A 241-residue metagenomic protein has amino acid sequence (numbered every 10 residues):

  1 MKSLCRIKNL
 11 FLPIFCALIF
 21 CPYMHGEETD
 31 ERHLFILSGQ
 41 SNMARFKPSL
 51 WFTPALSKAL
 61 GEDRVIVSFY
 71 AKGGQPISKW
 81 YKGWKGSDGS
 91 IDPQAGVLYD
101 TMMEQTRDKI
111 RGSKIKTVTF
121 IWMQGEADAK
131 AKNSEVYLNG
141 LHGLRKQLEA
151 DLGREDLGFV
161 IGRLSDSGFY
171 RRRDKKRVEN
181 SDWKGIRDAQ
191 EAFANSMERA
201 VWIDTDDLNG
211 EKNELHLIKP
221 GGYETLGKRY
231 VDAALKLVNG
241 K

Functional and structural regions predicted by a protein language model:
M1-L12: Bacterial N-terminal signal peptides that target proteins for export
F11-C21: Bacterial N-terminal signal peptides
E27-K241: Cell-envelope and extracellular/periplasmic
